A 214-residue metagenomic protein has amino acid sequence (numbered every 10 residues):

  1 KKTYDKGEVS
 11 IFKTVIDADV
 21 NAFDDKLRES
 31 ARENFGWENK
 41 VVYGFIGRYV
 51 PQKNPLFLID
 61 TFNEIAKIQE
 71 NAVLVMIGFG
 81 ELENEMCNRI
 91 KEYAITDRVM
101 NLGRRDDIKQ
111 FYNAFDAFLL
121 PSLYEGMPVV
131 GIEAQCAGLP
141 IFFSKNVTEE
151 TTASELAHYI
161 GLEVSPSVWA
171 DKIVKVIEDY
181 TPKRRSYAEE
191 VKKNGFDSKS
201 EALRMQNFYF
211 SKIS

Functional and structural regions predicted by a protein language model:
K1-D24, W37, Y159: Donor nucleotide-sugar binding/catalytic pocket of nucleotide-sugar-dependent glycosyltransferases
V15-N34, Y180, S211-K212: Acidic anion/phosphate-binding donor-loop and adjacent secondary structure in glycosyltransferase catalytic cores
V41, F45-E64, E81-C87: A conserved mid-protein helix/loop that constitutes part of the nucleotide-sugar donor-binding site
C87-G103: Nucleotide-activated donor-binding/catalytic signature segment of Leloir-type glycosyltransferases, i.e., the conserved
R104, L123: Aromatic "clamp/platform" in nucleotide-sugar-dependent glycosyltransferases that forms part of the donor/acceptor
P140-S144: Short hydrophobic beta-strand element within catalytic cores of glycosyltransferases and related nucleotide-activated
E150-E178: Change "using UDP/GDP/dTDP sugars" to "using nucleotide sugars
T181-S214: A charged, aromatic-enriched C-terminal amphipathic alpha-helix characteristic of glycosyltransferases across folds
